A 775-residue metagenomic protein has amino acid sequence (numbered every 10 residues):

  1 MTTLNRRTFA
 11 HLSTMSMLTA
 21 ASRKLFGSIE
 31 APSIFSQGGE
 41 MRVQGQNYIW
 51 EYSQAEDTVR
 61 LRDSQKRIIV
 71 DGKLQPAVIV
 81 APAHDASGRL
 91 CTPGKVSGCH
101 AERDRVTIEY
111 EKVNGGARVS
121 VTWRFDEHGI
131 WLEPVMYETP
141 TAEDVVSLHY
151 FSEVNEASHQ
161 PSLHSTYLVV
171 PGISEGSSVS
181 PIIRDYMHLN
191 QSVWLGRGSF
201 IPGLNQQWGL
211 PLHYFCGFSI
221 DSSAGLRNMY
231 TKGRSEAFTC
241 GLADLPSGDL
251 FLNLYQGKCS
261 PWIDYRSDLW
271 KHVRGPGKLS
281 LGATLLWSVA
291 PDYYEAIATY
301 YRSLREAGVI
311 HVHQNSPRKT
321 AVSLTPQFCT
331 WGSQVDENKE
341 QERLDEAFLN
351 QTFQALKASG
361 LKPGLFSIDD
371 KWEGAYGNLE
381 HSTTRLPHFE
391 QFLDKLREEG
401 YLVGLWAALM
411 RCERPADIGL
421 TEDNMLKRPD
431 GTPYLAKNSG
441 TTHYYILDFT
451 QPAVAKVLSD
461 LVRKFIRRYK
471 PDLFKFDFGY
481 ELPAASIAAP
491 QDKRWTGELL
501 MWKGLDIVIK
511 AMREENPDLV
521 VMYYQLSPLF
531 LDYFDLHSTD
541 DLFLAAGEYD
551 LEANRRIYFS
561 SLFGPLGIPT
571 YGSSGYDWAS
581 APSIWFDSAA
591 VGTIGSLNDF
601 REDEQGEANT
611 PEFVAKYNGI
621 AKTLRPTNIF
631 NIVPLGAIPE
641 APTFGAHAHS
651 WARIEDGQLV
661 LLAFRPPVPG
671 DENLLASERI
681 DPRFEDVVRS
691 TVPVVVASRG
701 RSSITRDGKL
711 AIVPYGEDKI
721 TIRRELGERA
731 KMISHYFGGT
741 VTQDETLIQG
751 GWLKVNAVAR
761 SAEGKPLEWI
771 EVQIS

Functional and structural regions predicted by a protein language model:
M1-S16: N-terminal secretory signal peptides and thylakoid transit peptides that target proteins across membranes
A21-R42: C-terminal segment of N-terminal export signals and the immediately downstream linker at the start of the mature
V43-G364, L473: Carbohydrate-recognition beta-sandwich/jelly-roll modules in extracellular/periplasmic carbohydrate-active proteins
I173, P363-A579: Aromatic- and carboxylate-enriched substrate-binding clefts and catalytic-loop regions of carbohydrate-active enzymes
H272, P276-S288, L500, G504-T721 (+2 more regions): Active-site-proximal substrate-binding groove within the catalytic cores of carbohydrate-active enzymes
F328, L396, L661: Conserved, mostly hydrophobic/aromatic
A711-R723, I748-S775: C-terminal beta-strand-rich structural cap/linker in extracellular carbohydrate-active enzymes
M732-A757: Solvent-exposed beta-strand/loop surfaces of large extracellular or lumenal domains
